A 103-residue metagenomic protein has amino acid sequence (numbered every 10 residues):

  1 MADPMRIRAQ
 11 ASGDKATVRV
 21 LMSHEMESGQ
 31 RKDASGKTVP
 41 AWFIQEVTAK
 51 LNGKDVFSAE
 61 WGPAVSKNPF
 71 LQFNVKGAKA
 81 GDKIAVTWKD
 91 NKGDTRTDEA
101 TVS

Functional and structural regions predicted by a protein language model:
M1-G13: N-terminal edge beta-strand
Q10, T101-S103: Short beta-strand edge segments in extracellular beta-sheet folds
D14-V18: Structural beta-strand segments of beta-rich domains
M22-V39: Short amphipathic, basic-aromatic surface patches that mediate peripheral association with negatively charged
S35-K54: Extended low-complexity, serine/threonine- and proline-enriched intrinsically disordered segments
A64-Q72: Aromatic sugar-binding surface patches on proteins that engage polysaccharides or sugar-phosphate polymers
V75-A80: Surface-exposed, short loops/turns at beta-strand junctions within beta-sandwich domains
W88-T97: Short acidic/polar inter-strand loop motif in beta-rich domains
